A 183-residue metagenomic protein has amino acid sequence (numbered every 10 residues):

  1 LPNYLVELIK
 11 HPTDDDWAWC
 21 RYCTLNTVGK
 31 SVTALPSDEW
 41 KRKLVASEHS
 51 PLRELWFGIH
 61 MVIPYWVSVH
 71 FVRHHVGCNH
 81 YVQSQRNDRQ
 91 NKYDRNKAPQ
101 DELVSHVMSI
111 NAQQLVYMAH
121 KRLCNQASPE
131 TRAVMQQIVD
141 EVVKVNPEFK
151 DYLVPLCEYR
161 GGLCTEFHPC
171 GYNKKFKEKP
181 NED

Functional and structural regions predicted by a protein language model:
L1-D183: Family-specific signature for flavin-dependent thymidylate synthase
